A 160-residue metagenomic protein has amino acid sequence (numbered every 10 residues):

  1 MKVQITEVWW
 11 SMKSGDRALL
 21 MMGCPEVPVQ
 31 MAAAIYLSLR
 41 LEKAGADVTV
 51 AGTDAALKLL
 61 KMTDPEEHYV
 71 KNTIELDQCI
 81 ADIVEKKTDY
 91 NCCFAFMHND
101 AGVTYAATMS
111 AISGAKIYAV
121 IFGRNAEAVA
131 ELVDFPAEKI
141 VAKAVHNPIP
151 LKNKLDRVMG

Functional and structural regions predicted by a protein language model:
D16-P25: Nucleotide-activated donor-dependent transferases that construct or modify glycoconjugates
R17, N91-A95: Structural motif
P25-V29, A56, H98-T104, N125: Short acidic, S/G/P-rich loop/turn micro-motifs used as interaction or catalytic elements
M31-K43: Histidine-anchored nucleotide/phosphate-binding helix
D47-T53, A119-G123: Short internal beta-strands
D54-E75: N-terminal beta-loop-helix "entrance" segment that forms/cooperates in small-molecule cofactor or anionic ligand
D77-T88: Short acidic low-complexity segments
M97, A101, M109-G160: Glycine-rich, aromatic-bearing surface loops/beta-hairpins
